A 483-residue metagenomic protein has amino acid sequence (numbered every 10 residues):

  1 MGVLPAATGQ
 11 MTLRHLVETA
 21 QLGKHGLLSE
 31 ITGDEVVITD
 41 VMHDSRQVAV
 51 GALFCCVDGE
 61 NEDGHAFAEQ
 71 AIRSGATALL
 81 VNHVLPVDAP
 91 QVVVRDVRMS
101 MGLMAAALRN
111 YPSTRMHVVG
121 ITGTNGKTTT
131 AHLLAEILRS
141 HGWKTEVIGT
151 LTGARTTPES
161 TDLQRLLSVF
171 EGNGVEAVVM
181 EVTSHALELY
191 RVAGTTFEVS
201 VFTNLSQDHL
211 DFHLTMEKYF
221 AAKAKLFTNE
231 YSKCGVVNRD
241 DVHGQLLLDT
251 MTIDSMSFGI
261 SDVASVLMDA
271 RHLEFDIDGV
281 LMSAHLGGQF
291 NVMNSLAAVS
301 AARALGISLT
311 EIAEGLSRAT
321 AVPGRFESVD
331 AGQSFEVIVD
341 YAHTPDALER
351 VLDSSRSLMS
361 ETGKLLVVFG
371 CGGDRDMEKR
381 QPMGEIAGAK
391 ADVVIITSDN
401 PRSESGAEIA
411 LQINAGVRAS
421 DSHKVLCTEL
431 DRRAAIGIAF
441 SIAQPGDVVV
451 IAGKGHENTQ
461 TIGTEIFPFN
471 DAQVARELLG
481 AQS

Functional and structural regions predicted by a protein language model:
M1-H25, Q47-L53, D63-A66, T252 (+2 more regions): ATP-dependent carboxylate-amine ligase
M1-L103, A107, V242, L267-D269 (+4 more regions): N-terminal leader/targeting and accessory segments in enzymes
L16, A52, A71, M104 (+12 more regions): Residue-level signal for inorganic ion chemistry
T19-G23, V81-A89, G172-N173, V179 (+4 more regions): Acidic, Mg2+-coordinating active-site environments of NTP-dependent enzymes
T77, E198, D392: Receiver (REC) domain switch/active-site residues of two-component response regulators
H83-L85, T150-L151, S184, L205 (+4 more regions): Short, ordered loop/turn segments at secondary-structure junctions
M101-R239, H243-T252: Phosphate-binding loop of NTP-binding sites
